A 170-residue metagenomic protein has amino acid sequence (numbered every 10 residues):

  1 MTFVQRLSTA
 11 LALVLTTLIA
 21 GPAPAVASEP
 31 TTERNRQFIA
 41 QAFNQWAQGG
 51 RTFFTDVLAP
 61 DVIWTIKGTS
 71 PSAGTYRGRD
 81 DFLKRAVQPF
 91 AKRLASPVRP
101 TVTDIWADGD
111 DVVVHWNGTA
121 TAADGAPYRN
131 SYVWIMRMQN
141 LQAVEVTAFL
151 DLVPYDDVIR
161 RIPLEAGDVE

Functional and structural regions predicted by a protein language model:
M1-L11: Bacterial N-terminal signal peptides that target proteins for export
L15-T52, D56, D110, I162-E170: Short, low-complexity N-terminal intrinsically disordered segments enriched in polar/charged residues
V26-T31, V87-E170: A beta-strand edge to alpha-helix "cap/lid" segment located at domain peripheries
S28-T32, P71-R79, G125: Alpha-helix initiation/capping motif
I39, F43-W46, L58, A86 (+2 more regions): Hydrophobic alpha-helical core bundles mediating ligand binding, dimerization, or RNAP-core interactions
I39, F53-F54, V62, G78 (+4 more regions): Hydrophobic pocket/interface hotspot
T55-I105: A solvent-exposed, acidic/Ser-Thr-rich amphipathic alpha-helical stretch
